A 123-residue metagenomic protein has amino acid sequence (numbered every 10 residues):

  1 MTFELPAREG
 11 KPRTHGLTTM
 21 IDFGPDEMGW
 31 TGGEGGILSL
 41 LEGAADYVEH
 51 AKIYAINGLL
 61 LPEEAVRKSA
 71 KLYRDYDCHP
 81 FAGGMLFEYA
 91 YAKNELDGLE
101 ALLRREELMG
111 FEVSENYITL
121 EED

Functional and structural regions predicted by a protein language model:
M1-A70, R74: Conserved N-terminal beta1-alpha1 strand-loop-helix module at the mouth
G33, L59-L72, Y89-G98, E115-D123: Active-site-adjacent beta->alpha loops and helix N-cap segments on the catalytic face of soluble alpha/beta enzymes
E42-Y47, L96-Y117: Structural recognition of alpha->loop->beta junctions
E49-K52, F81-A82, G110-E112: Conserved beta-strand positions in the central sheet of alpha/beta enzyme cores
Y76-C78: A short helix->loop->beta-strand "cap" motif at the edges of active sites that frequently abuts
G84-L86: Glycine-rich phosphate-binding "P-loop"
